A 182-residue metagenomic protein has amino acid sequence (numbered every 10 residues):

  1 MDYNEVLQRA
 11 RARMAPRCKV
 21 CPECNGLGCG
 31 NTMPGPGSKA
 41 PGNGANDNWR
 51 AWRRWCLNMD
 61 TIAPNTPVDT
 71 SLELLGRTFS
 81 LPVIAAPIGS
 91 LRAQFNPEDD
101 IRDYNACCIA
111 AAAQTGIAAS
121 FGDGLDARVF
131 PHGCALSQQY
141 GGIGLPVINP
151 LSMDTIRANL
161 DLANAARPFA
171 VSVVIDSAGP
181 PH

Functional and structural regions predicted by a protein language model:
D2-F79: An N-cap/entry alpha-helix motif that binds or orients negatively charged groups
K39-D47, D103, C107, D154 (+1 more regions): Conserved active-site and cofactor/substrate-binding residues in soluble primary-metabolism enzymes
P67-L72, P131, T155-D161: Short alpha-helical segments and helix-capping/turn motifs at coil-helix boundaries
V83-A86, I117-F121, G142-I148, V171: Hydrophobic faces of well-ordered beta-strands that scaffold small-molecule active sites in alpha/beta enzyme cores
I84-G89, C107: Outer membrane beta-barrel
I88-I101, L145-D154: Active-site mouth loops of central-metabolism enzymes
D103-G144: A glycine-rich phosphate/pyrophosphate-binding beta-strand-loop-alpha-helix module
A110, Q139, L151-H182: Alpha/beta enzyme core
